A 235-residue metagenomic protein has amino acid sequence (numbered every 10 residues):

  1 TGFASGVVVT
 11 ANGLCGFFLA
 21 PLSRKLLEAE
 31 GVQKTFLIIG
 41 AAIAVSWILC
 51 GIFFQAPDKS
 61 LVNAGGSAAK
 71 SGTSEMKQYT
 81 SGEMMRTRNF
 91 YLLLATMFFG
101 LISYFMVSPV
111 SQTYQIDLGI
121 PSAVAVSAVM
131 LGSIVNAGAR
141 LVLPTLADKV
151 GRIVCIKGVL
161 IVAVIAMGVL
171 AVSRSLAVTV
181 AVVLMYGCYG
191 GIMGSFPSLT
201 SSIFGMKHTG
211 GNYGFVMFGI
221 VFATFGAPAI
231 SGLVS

Functional and structural regions predicted by a protein language model:
T1-S5, G191-F204: Intracellular juxtamembrane helix-capping segments at the cytosolic ends of symmetry-related transmembrane helices
V7, G16-F17, G190, I203-S235: A late C-terminal transmembrane helix in Major Facilitator Superfamily
N12-K59: Helix-loop-helix hairpin linking two adjacent transmembrane segments in secondary transporters
L27, R140-G151: Helix-to-loop junctions at the C-terminal end of transmembrane segments in multipass secondary transporters
A56-Q78: Flexible cytoplasmic inter-helical loops of multi-pass small-molecule transporters
G82-T145, P197, A227-S231: Extracytoplasmic gate region of multi-pass secondary transporters
V154-V169: Structural signature of the two symmetry-related core transmembrane helices
A171-A181: Helix-loop junctions at membrane interfaces in 12-TM secondary transporters
